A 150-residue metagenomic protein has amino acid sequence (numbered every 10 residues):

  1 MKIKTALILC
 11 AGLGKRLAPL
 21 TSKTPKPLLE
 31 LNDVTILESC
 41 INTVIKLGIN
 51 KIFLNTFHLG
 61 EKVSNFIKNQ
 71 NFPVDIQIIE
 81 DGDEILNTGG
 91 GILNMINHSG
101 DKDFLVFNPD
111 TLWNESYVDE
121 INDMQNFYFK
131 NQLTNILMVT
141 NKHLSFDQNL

Functional and structural regions predicted by a protein language model:
M1-I8, R16, V34-N108, L112-N114: Conserved N-terminal catalytic core of the sugar/cofactor nucleotidyltransferase
I3-K4, P25, D101, N108 (+2 more regions): A structure-centric signal for secondary-structure junctions around beta-strands
G12, K26, D110: Conserved G/P- and acidic residue-centered "switch" motifs that form tight phosphate/ATP-binding loops in soluble
G14-R16, N131: Glycine-rich "HGGG/HGxG" loop immediately N-terminal to the catalytic nucleophile of the alpha/beta-hydrolase
P19-L20: Short acidic/histidine- and often glycine-rich active-site loop of Leloir-type glycosyltransferases that engages
K23-E38: Short catalytic helix/loop segments, enriched in acidic residues and glycine and frequently bearing histidine
N114-L150: Conserved core of the sugar-phosphate nucleotidyltransferase
